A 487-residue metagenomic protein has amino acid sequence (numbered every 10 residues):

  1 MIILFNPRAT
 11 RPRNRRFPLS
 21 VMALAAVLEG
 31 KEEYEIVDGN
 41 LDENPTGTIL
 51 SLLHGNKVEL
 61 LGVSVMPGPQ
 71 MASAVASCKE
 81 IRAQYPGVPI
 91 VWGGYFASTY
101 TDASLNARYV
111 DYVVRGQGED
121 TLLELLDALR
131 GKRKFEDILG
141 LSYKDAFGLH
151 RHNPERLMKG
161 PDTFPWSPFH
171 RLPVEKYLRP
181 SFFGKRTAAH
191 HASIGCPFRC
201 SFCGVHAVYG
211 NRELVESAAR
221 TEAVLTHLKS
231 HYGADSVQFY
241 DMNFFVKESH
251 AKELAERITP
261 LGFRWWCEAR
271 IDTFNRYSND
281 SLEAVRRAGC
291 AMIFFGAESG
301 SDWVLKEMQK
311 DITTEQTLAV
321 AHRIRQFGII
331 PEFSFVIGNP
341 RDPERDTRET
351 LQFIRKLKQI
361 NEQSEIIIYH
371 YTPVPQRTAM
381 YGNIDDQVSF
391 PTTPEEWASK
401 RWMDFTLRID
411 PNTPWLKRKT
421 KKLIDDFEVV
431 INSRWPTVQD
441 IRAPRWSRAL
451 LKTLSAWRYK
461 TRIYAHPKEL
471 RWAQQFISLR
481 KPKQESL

Functional and structural regions predicted by a protein language model:
M1-F5, R13, L50-N56, G87 (+2 more regions): Radical SAM enzyme core and accessory elements
M1-V224: Acidic, low-complexity intrinsically disordered segments
R11-P12, Y100-T101, A146, F198 (+5 more regions): Flexible glycine/acidic-rich beta-alpha junction loops that bind and position SAM and/or redox cofactors in anaerobic
G30, P86, T101, A107-R108 (+5 more regions): Proline-centered flexible-loop/turn and helix-kink motifs
T101-N106, R341-R355: Catalytic cores of alpha/beta
S167-E332, I337-N339, Q352: Radical SAM [4Fe-4S] cluster-binding motif and immediate context
